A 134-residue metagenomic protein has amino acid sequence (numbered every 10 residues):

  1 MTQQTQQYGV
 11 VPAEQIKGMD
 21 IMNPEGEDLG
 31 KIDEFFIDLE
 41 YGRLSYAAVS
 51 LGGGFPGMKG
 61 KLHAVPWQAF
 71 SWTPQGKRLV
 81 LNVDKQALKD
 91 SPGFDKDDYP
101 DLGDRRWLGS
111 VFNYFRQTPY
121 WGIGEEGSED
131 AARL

Functional and structural regions predicted by a protein language model:
M1-L134: Peripheral interaction segments used for macromolecular assembly
